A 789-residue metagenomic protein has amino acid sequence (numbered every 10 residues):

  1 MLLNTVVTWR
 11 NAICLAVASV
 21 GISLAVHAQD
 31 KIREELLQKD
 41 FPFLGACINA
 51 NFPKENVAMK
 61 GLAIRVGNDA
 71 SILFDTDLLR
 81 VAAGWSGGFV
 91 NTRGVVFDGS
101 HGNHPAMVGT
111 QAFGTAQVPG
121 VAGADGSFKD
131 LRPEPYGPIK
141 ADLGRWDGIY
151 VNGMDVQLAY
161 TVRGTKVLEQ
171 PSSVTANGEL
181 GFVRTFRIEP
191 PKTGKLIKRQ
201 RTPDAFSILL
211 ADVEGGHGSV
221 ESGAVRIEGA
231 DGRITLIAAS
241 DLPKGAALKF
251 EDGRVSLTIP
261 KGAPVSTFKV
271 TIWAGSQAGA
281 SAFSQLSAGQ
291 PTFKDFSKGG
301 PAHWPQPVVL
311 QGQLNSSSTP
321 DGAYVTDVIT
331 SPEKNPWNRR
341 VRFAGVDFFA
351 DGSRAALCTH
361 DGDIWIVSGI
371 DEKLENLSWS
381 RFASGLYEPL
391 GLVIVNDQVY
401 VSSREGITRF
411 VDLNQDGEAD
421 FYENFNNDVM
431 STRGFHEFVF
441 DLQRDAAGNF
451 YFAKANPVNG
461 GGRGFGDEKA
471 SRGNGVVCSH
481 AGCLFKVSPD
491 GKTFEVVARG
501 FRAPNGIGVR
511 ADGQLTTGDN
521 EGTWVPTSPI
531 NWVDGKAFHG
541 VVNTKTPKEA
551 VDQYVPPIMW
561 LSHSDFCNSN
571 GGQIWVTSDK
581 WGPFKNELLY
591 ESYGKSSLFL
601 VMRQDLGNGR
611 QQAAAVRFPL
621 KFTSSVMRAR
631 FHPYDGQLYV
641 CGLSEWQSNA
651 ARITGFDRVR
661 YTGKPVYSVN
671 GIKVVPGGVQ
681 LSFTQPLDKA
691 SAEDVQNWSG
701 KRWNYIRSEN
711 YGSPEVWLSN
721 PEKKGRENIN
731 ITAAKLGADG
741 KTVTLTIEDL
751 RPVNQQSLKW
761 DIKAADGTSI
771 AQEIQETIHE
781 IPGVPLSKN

Functional and structural regions predicted by a protein language model:
Q29-M59, G275-D327, P332, P782-N789: N-terminal pre-domain segments of enzymes
Q29-V183, G194-A224: Beta-strand-rich N-terminal accessory domains
L158-V162, R184-I188, F206-D212, A238 (+2 more regions): Short, hydrophobic/aromatic-enriched beta-strand segments in well-ordered soluble domains
F182-R184, G677-L681, V743: Structural beta-strand segments of beta-rich domains
E228-Q306: Extended acidic/polar, glycine-enriched regions that form or flank non-catalytic beta-rich accessory modules
Q285-V666, N670-G671, V675-G678, K689: Beta-propeller domains with acidic blade repeats across secreted/periplasmic ectodomains and cytosolic WD/CNH propellers
T292, K298, G663-S668, D688 (+1 more regions): Acidic, Ser/Thr/Gly/Pro-rich low-complexity segments and short DxT(G/T)-type signature motifs
T684-A733, L758-A764, Q772-T777: Short, surface-exposed alpha-helix to beta-strand junction/turn motifs within ectodomains of secreted and cell-envelope
